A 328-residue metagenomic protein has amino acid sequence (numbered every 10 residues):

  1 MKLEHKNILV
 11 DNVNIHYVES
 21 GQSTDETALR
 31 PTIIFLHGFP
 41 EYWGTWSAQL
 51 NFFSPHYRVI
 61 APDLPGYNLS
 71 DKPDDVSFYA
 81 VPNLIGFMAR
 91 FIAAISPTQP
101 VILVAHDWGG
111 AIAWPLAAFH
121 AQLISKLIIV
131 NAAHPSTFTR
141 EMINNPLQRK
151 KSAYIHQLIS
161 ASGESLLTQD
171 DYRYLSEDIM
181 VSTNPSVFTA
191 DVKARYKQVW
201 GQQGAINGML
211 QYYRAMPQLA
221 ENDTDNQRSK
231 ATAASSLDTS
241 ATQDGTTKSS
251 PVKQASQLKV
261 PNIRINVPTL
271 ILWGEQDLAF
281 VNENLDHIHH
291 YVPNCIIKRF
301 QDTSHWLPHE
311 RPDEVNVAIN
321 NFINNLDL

Functional and structural regions predicted by a protein language model:
M1-L3, V13-I15, G21-S23, T32 (+7 more regions): Flexible "cap/lid" subdomain of the alpha/beta-hydrolase fold that forms the substrate-access gate
H5-N7, V59-A61, I297: Conserved beta-strand scaffold positions in the cores of enzyme catalytic domains, especially in NTP/NDP-utilizing
F39-L50: The serine-hydrolase catalytic nucleophile loop
T45, L64-Y67: Recognition helices and adjacent regulatory flanks at domain boundaries
Q49-Y57: A short, Lys/Arg-enriched amphipathic alpha-helix followed by its capping loop at the start of a domain
C295-L328: Catalytic active-site module of serine/aspartate enzymes centered on a nucleophile-bearing elbow/loop
